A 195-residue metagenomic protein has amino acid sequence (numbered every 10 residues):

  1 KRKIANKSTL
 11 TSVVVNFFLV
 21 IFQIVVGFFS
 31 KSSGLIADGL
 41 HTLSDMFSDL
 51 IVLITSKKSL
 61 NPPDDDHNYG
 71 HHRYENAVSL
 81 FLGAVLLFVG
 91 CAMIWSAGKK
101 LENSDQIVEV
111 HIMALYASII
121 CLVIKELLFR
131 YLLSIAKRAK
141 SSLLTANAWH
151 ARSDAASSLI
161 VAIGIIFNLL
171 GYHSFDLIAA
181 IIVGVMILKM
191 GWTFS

Functional and structural regions predicted by a protein language model:
K1-S195: Alpha-helical transmembrane cores and adjacent cytosolic helix/loop segments of polytopic membrane transporters
